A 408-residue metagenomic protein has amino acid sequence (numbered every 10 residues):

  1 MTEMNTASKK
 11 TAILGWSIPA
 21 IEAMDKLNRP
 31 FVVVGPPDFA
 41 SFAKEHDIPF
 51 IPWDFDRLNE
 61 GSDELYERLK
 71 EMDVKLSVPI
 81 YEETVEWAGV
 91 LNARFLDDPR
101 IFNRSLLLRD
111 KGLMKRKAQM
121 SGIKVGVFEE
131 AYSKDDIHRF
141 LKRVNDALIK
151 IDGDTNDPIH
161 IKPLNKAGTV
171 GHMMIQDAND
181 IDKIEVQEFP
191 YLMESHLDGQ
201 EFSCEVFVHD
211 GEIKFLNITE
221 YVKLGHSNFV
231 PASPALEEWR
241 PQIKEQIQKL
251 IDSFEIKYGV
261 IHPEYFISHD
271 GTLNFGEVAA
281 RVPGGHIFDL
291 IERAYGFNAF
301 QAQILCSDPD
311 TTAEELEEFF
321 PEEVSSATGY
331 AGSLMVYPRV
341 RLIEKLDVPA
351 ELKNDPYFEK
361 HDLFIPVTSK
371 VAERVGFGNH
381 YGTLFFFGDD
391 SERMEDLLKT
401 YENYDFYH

Functional and structural regions predicted by a protein language model:
M4, N59-M72, H138-D152, I181-V186: Short amphipathic alpha-helix with an adjacent loop that forms part of the alpha/beta core around
N5-A12: Extreme N-terminal starter segment of soluble prokaryotic enzymes
G15-P19, V34-S41, E82: Short, polar loop motifs at secondary-structure junctions
L27-P36, A43-R57, E359: Active-site regions of enzymes building and remodeling cell-envelope glycoconjugates
H46-Y132, D136-R139, H380, K399-T400: Conserved N-proximal alpha/beta basic substrate-recognition cap immediately N-terminal to, or forming the N-lobe
M120, I304-H408: Peripheral (often C-terminal) accessory segments that flank ATP-dependent C-N-forming ligase machineries
N165, H172-L273: Internal nucleotide-binding/catalytic subdomain
Q242-H262, H269, A279-R341: Active-site "cap" helix and flanking loop/linker of ATP-utilizing ligase/carboxylase catalytic domains
